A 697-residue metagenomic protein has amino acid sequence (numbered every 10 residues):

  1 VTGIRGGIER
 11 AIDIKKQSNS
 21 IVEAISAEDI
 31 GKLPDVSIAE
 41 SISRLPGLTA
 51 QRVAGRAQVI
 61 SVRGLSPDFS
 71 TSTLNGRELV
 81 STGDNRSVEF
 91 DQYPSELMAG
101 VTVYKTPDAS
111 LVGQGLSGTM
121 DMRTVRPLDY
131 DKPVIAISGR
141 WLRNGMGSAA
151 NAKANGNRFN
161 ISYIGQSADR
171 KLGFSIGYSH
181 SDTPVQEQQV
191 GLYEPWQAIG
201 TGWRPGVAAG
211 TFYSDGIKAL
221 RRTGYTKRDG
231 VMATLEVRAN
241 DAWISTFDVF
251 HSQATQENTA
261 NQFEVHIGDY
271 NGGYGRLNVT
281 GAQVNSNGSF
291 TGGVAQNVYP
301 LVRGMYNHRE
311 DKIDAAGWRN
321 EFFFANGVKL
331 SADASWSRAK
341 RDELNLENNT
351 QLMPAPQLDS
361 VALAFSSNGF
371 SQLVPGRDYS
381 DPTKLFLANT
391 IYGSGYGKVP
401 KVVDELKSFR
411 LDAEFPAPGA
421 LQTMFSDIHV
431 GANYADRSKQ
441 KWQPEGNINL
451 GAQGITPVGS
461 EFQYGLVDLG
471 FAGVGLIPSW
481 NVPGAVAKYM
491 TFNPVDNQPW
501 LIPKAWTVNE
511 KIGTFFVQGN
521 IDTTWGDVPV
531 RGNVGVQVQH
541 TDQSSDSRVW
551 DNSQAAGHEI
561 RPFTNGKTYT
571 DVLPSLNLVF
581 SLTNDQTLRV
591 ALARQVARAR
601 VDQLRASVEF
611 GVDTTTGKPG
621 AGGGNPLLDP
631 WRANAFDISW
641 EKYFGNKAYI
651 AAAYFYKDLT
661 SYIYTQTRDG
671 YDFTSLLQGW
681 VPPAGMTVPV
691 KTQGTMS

Functional and structural regions predicted by a protein language model:
T2-L33, V59, P67-S70, R77: N-terminal periplasmic "start-of-domain" segments of outer-membrane beta-barrel proteins
G7-A11, L48-Q51, D68-F69, L79-V80 (+6 more regions): Short beta-strands and strand-coil junctions in structured, solvent-facing domains, enriched
A39-E78, K105: Extracytoplasmic beta-strand/coil segments of soluble accessory domains associated with Gram-negative outer-membrane
S81-S87, E96-V103, S110-W203, Y213-D215 (+3 more regions): Outer-membrane beta-barrel translocator/receptor signature
T124, L142, A152-Q166, S179-S181 (+9 more regions): Outer-membrane beta-barrel transmembrane strands
T183-E194, T246-N278, N297-L301, A339-P356 (+6 more regions): Outer-membrane beta-barrel and related beta-rich outer-membrane complex signature in Gram-negative bacteria
R204-T211, R276-V298, D359-S394, W442-K504 (+2 more regions): Flexible glycine-rich, low-complexity coil/linker segments exposed to the extracellular/periplasmic environment
K618, N625, D629, Y649-S697: Outer membrane beta-barrel strand-and-loop segments of large Gram-negative receptors, especially TonB-dependent
